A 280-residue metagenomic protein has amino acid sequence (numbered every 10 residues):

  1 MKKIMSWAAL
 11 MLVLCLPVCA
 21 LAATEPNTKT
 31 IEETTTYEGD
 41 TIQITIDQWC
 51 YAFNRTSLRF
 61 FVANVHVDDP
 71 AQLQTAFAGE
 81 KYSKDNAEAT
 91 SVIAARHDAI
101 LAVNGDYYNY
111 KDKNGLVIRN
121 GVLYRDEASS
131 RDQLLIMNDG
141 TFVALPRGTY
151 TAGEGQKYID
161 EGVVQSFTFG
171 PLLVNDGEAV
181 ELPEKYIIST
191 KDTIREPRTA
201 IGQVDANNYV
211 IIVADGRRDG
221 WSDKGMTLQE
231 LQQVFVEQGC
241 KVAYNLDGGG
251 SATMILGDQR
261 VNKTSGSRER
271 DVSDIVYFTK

Functional and structural regions predicted by a protein language model:
K2-A22: Sec-dependent N-terminal signal peptides of Gram-positive bacterial secreted proteins and lipoproteins
A20-Q133, T141-A144: Zymogen propeptides
N54, L246-T253: Small/polar glycine-rich anion-binding or flexible loop at a beta-alpha turn
A63, A102-Y107, R147, V213-G216 (+1 more regions): Active-site-proximal beta-strand/loop segments in catalytic clefts of secreted hydrolases
F77-S83, G148-A152, A214-D219: Short, solvent-exposed aromatic-acidic interface loops
D112-A128, L135-I136, I187-D205, Y209-K241 (+1 more regions): Conserved, well-ordered active-site substructure
D126, R131-Q165: Extended Lys/Arg-rich, glycine-bearing segments that form polyanion-binding/interaction patches within enzyme domains
V163-I188: Short, conserved active-site entrance elements at the starts or edges of catalytic domains
